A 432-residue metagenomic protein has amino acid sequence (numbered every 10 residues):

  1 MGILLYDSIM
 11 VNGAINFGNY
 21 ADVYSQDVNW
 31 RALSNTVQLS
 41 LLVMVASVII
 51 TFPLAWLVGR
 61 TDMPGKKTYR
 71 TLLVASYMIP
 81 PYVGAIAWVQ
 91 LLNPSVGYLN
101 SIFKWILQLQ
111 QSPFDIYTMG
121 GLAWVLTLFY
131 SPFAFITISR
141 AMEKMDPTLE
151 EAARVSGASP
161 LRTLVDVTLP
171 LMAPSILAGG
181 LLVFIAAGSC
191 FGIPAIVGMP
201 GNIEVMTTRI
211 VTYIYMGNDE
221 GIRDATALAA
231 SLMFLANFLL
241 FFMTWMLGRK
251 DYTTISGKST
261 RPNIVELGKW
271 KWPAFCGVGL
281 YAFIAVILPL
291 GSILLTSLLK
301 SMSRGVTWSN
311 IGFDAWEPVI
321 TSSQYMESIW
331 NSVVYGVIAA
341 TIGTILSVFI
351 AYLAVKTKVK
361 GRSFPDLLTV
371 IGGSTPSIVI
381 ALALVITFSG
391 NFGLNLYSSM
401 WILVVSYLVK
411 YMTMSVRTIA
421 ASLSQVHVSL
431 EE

Functional and structural regions predicted by a protein language model:
M1-G13, D27-E143, L171-G192, I196-G198 (+3 more regions): Membrane-water interface segments at the C-terminal ends of transmembrane alpha-helices in multi-pass inner-membrane
N16-S25, I311-I320: A short amphipathic helical element positioned immediately N-terminal to and/or at the very start of a transmembrane
F17-D22, N100-D115, V205-I214, K300-W308: Short juxtamembrane loops and helix-capping segments at transmembrane helix boundaries of multi-pass membrane proteins
N93, G192-D219, G305-S309: Glycine-rich helix-loop "coupling/hinge" segments at transmembrane-helix boundaries in multipass transporters
E150-E151, E431-E432: Short alpha-helical segment that forms part of, or immediately flanks, the ligand-binding pocket in carbohydrate-active
E151, S159, D251-E266, M302-W316: Juxtamembrane inter-helical linkers in multi-pass membrane proteins
S156-A158, P170: Glycine/proline-centered hinge or cleavage motifs at structural transition points of membrane proteins
F242-G279: Alpha-helical transmembrane segments of integral membrane proteins
